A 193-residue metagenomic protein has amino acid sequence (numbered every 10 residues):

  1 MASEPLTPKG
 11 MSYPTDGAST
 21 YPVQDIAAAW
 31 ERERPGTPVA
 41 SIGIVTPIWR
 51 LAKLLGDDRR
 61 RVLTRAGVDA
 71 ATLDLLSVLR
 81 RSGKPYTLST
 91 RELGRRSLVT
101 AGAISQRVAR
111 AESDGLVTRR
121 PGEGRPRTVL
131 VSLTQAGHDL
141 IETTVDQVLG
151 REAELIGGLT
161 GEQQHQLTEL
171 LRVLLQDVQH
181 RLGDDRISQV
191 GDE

Functional and structural regions predicted by a protein language model:
M1-A66: N-terminal leader segment of winged-helix/HTH proteins
Y21-I26, Q176-E193: Acidic/histidine-enriched, glycine/proline-rich intrinsically disordered or flexible terminal extensions
V39, W49, K53-T100, L182 (+1 more regions): N-terminal helix-turn-helix DNA-binding core of bacterial DNA-binding proteins
G43, P47, D74-V78, D139 (+1 more regions): Pre-recognition alpha-helix immediately N-terminal to the DNA-recognition helix within helix-turn-helix or winged-helix
D69, P85-L130: Canonical helix-turn-helix DNA-binding module
V78-S82, L170, D177: Short amphipathic alpha-helical elements of helix-turn-helix/winged-helix folds
A109-E169: Charged, amphipathic alpha-helical coiled-coil/dimerization segments
